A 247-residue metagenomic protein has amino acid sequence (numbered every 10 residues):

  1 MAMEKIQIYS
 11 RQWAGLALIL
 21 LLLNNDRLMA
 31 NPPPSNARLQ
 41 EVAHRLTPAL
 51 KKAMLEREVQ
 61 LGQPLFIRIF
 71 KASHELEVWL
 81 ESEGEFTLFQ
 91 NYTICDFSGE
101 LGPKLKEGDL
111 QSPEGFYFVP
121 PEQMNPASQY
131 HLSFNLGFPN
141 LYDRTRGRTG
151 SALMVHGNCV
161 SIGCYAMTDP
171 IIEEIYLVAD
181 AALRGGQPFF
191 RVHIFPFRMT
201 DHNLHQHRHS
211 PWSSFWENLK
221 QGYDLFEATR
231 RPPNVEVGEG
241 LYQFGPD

Functional and structural regions predicted by a protein language model:
E4-A14: Bacterial N-terminal signal peptides that target proteins for export
I6, N25-D26: N-terminal cationic leader/targeting segments used for protein routing and processing
A14-N24: Bacterial N-terminal signal peptides
M29-I162, P170-F190, M199-D247: Cell wall/extracellular polymer interaction/catalysis modules
M167: A conserved hydrophobic position in a structured secondary element of the catalytic/binding core that shapes
H193-F195: Short internal beta-strands
